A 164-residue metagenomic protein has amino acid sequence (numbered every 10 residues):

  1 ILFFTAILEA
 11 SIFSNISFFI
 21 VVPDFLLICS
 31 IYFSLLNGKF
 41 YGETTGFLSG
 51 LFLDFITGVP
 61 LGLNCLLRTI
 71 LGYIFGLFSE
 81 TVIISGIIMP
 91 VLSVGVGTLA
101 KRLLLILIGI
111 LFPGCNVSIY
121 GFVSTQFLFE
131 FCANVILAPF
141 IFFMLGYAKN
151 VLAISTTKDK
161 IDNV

Functional and structural regions predicted by a protein language model:
I1-V164: Terminal, non-globular segments
